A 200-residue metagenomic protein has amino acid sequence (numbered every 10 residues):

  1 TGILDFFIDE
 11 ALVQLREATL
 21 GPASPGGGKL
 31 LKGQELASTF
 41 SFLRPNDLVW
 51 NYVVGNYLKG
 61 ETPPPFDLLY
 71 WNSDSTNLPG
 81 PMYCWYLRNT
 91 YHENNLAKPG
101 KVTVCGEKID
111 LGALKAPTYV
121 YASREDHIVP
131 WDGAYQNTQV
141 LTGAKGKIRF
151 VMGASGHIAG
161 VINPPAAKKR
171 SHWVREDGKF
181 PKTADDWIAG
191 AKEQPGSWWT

Functional and structural regions predicted by a protein language model:
G2-Y83, T200: Alpha/beta-hydrolase-fold enzymes
F6-T19, A134-T138, P165-R170: Short secondary-structure boundary/capping segments
N72-I109, A116: Mobile cap/lid helix-loop segments that gate and shape the active-site cleft of serine hydrolases
L87, N137, L141-G178: Catalytic histidine neighborhood in serine/cysteine hydrolases with alpha/beta-hydrolase-type architecture
A113-T118, P130, T142-K147: Short, proline-enriched alpha-helix->beta-strand connector loops that line the catalytic pocket of alpha/beta-hydrolase
V120-A122, D126: Short beta-strand/loop motif that positions the catalytic acidic residue of the alpha/beta-hydrolase fold
H127-G133: Conserved alpha/beta-hydrolase "acid-adjacent" motif
A184-T200: C-terminal helical/tail subdomains of lipid-metabolizing enzymes
